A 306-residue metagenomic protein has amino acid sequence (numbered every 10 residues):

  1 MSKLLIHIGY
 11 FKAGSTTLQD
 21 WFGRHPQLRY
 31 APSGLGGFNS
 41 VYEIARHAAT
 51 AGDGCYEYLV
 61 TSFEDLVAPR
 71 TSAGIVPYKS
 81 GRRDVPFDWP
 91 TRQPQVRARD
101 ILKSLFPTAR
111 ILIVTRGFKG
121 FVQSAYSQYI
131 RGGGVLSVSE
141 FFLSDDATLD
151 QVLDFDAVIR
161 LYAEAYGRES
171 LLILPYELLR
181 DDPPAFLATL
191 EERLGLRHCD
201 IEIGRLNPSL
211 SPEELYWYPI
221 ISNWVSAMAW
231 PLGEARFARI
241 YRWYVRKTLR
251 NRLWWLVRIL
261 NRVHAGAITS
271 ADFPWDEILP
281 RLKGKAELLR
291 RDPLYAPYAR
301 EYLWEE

Functional and structural regions predicted by a protein language model:
M1-E306: Anion-recognition interface
